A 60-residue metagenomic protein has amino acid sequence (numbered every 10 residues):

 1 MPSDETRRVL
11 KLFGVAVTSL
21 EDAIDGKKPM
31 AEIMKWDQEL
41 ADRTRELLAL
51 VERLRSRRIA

Functional and structural regions predicted by a protein language model:
M1-G14: Short, charge/polar-rich alpha-helical segments
L12-A60: Short, charge-rich amphipathic interface segments used for partner binding and complex assembly
